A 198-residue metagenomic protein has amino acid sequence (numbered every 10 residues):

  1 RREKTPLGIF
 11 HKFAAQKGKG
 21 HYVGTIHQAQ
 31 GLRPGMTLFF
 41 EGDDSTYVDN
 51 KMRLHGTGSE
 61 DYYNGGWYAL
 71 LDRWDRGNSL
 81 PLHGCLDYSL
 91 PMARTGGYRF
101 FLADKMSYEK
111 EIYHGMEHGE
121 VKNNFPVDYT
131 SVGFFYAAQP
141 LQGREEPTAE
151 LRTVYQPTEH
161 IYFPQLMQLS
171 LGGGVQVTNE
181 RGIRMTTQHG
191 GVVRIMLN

Functional and structural regions predicted by a protein language model:
R1-E159: Beta-strand-centric surfaces of beta-sandwich/beta-rich domains
E150-L197: Glycan-recognition and processing domains
